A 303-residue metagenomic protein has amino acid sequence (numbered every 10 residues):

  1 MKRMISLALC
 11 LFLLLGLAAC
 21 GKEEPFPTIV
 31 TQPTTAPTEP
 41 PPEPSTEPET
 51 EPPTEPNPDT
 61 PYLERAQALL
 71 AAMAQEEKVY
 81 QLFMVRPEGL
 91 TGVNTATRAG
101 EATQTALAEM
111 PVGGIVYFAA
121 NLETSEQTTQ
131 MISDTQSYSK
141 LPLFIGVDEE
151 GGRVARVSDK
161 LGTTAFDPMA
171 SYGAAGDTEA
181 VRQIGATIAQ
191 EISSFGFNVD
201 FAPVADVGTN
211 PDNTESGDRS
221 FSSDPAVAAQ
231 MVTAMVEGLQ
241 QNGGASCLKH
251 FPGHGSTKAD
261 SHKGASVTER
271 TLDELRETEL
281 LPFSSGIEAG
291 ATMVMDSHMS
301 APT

Functional and structural regions predicted by a protein language model:
M1-L11, G21: Positively charged n-region of N-terminal signal peptides that target proteins for export
L15-A19: C-terminal motif of bacterial Sec signal peptides marking the signal peptidase cleavage site
E24-A68: N-terminal, intrinsically disordered, polar/charged segments of Gram-positive cell-envelope systems that serve as
P58-L90: Mature N-terminal segment immediately following signal peptide/propeptide cleavage in secreted/periplasmic
E64-L70, R98-Q104, E277-S284: Alpha-helical scaffolding within the catalytic cores of extracellular/periplasmic polymer-degrading hydrolases
Q81, P111-G113, K140-L143, F195-N198 (+3 more regions): Short, well-ordered coil/turn segments that N-cap beta-strands
E88-R98, Q104-A228, H250, G255-E269 (+1 more regions): Enzymes and membrane/adaptor proteins characterized by extended Gly/Ser/Thr/Asp/Glu-rich, aromatic-dotted
M231, V236-P252, S261, E274-A291: Phosphate/pyrophosphate-binding betaalpha-module
